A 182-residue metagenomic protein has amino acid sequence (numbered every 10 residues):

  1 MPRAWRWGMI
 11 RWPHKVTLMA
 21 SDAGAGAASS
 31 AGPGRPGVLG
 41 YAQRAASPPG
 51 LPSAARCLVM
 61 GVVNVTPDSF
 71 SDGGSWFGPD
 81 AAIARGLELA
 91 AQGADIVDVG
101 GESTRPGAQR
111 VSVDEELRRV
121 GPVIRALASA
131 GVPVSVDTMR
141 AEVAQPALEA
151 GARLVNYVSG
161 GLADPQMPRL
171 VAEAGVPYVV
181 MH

Functional and structural regions predicted by a protein language model:
I10-P67: N-terminal amphipathic alpha-helix/helix-capping segment at the start of soluble metabolic enzymes
A55-V59, A94-D95, A130-V132, A152-R153 (+1 more regions): Short, well-ordered coil/turn segments that N-cap beta-strands
V63, L89, G93, D137 (+1 more regions): Conserved, mostly hydrophobic/aromatic
T66-I83, Q109: Active-site mouth loops of central-metabolism enzymes
P67-S71, T104-R105, S159-H182: Conserved anion-binding
S69-S71, D95-G121: Glycine-rich, proline-tolerant flexible connector loops at the mouths of alpha/beta enzymes
R110-S135, E173-V179: Alpha-helix-loop-beta-strand connector modules within alpha/beta enzyme cores
V132-M139, R153-A163: Catalytic beta/alpha-barrel core
